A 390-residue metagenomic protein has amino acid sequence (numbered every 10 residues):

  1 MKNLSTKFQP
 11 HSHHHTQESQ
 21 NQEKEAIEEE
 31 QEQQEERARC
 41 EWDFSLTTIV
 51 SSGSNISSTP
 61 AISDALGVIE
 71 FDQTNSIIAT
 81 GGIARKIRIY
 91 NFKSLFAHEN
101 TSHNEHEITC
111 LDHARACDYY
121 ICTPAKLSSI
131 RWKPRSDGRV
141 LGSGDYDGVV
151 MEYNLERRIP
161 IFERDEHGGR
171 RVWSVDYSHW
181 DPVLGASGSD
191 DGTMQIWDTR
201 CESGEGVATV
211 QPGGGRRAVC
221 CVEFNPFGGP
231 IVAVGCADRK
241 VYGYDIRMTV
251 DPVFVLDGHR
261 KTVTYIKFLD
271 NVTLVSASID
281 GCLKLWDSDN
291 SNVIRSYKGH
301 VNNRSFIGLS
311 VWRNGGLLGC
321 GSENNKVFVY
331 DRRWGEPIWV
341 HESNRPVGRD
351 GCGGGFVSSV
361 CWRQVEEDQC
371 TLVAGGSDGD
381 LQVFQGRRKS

Functional and structural regions predicted by a protein language model:
M1-D64, D72, K93, R387: Intrinsically disordered terminal extensions that flank WD40 beta-propeller domains in eukaryotic WD-repeat scaffold
T47, H98-N100, A116-D118, G138 (+5 more regions): A structural motif specific to WD40 beta-propellers
S52-A65, Y120-L127, D165-V172, V210-V219 (+4 more regions): WD40/WD-repeat beta-propeller blade N-cap
E70-N75, I130-G138, V175-V183, V222-G229 (+5 more regions): Loop/turn segments within WD40 beta-propeller blades
G81-A84, S143-D147, S187-D191, T199 (+4 more regions): Conserved strand-to-loop turn within each blade of WD40 beta-propeller repeats
I87-K93, G144, V150-N154, V175 (+6 more regions): WD40-repeat beta-propellers
T101-W132: Blade-loop segments of beta-propeller domains
S358-S390: Blade-level signature of beta-propeller repeat domains, shared across WD40, Kelch, NHL, RCC1 and BNR/Asp-box propellers
